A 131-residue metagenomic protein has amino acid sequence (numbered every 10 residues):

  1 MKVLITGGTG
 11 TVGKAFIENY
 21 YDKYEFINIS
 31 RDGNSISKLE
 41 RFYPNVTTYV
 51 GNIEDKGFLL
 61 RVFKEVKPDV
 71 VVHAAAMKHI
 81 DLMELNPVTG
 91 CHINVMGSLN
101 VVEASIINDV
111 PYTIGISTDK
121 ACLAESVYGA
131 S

Functional and structural regions predicted by a protein language model:
V3-K23: N-terminal Rossmann NAD(P)H-binding glycine-rich loop of SDR-like oxidoreductase domains
L4, Y49, C91: Conserved Rossmann-like nucleotide-binding pocket used by diverse enzymes that bind dinucleotide cofactors
K23-I36: Conserved glycine-rich Rossmann-like NAD(P)H-binding loop of the short-chain dehydrogenase/reductase
N34, E54, L59, K78 (+1 more regions): Adenine-nucleotide cofactor-binding loop residues
K38-V46: Short, conserved SAM-binding/catalytic segment of Class I S-adenosyl-L-methionine-dependent methyltransferases
Y49-V70: Conserved Rossmann-fold cofactor-binding substructure of NAD(P)-dependent oxidoreductases
H73-A130: Conserved Rossmann-fold NAD(P)-dependent oxidoreductase catalytic core, especially the SDR/UDP-sugar
